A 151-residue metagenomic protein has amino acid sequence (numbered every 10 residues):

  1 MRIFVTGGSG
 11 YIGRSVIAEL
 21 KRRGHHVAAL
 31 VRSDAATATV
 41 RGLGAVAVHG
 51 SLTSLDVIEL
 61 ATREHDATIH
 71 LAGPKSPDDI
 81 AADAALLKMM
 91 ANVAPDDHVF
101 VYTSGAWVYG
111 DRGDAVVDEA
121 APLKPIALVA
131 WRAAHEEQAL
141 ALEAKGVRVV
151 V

Functional and structural regions predicted by a protein language model:
I3-H25: N-terminal Rossmann NAD(P)H-binding glycine-rich loop of SDR-like oxidoreductase domains
T6, L30, L71, F100-G105: SDR active-site strand-loop-helix element
S15-V16, T39, D79-A81, G110-D114: Short glycine-/acidic-enriched loop or helix-start segments at secondary-structure transitions that form or flank
R23, L43, K145: Conserved dinucleotide-binding and phosphotransfer motif residues
D34-N92, D96: NAD(P)H-binding glycine-rich loop region in Rossmannoid oxidoreductase-like domains and their noncatalytic homologs
L87-Q138, L142, V150: Conserved Rossmann-fold NAD(P)-dependent oxidoreductase catalytic core, especially the SDR/UDP-sugar
